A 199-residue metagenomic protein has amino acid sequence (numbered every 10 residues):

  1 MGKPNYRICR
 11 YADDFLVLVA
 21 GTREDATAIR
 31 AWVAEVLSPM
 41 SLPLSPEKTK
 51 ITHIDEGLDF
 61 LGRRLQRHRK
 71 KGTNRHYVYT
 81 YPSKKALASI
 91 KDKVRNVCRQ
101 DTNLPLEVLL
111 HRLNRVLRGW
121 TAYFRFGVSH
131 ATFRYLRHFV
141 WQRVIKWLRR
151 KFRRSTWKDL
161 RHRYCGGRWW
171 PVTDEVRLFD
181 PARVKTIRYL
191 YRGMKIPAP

Functional and structural regions predicted by a protein language model:
M1-P199: Non-catalytic terminal/accessory segments
